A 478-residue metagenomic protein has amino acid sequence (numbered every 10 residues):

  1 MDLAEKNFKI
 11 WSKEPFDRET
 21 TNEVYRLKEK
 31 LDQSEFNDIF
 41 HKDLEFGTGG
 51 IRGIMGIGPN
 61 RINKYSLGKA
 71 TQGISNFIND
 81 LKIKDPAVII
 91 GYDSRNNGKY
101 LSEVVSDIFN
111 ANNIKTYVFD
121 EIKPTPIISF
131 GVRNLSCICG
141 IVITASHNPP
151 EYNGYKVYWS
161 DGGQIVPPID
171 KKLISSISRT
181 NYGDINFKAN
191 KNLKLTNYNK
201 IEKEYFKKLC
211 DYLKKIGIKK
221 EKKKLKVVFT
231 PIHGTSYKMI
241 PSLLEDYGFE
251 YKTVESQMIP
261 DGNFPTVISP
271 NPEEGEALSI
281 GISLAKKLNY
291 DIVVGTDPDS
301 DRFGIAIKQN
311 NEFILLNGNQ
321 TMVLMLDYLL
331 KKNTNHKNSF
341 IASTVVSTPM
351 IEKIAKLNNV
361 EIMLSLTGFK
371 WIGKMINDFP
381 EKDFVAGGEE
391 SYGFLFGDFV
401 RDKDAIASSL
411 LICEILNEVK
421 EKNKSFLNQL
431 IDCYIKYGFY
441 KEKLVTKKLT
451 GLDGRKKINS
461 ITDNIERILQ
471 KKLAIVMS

Functional and structural regions predicted by a protein language model:
L3-V105, N112, L195-L225, T235: An N-terminal, well-structured beta->alpha segment
W11, P15, E19, E35-I39 (+3 more regions): Gly/Ser/Thr-enriched, mixed-charge loops and adjacent short helices that form phosphate/oxyanion-binding elements
F40-N60, A145-S146, P231-I240, P298 (+2 more regions): Conserved phosphate/anionic-ligand binding catalytic regions in large, soluble enzymes, centered on
I89-Y152, E245, E250-G304: N-terminal small/polar loop signature for handling phosphorylated ligands or for N-terminal nucleophile
G154-I165, N192-L193, G262-S269, I305-I314 (+4 more regions): Short beta-alpha connecting loops at secondary-structure transitions that line or flank enzyme active sites
S160-G163, S175, S283-S343, T348-N358: Replace "Mg2+/Mn2+-dependent" with "divalent metal-dependent
K286, Y290-I292, H336-S478: Phosphate-binding and adjacent anionic-ligand microenvironments
